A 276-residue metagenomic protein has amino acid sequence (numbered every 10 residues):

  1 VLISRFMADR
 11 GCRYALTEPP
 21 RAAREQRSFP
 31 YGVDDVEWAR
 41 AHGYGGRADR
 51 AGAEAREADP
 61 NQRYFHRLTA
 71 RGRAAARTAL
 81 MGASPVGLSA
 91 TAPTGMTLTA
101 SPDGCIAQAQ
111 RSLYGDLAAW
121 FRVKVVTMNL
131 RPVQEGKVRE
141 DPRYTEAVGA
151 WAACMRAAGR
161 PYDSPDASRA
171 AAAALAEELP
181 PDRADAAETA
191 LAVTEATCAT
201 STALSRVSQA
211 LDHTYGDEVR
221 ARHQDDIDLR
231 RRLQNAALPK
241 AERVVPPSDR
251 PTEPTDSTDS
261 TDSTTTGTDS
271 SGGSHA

Functional and structural regions predicted by a protein language model:
V1-A276: Cell-envelope/extracellular polymer assembly enzymes that use nucleotide-activated donors
